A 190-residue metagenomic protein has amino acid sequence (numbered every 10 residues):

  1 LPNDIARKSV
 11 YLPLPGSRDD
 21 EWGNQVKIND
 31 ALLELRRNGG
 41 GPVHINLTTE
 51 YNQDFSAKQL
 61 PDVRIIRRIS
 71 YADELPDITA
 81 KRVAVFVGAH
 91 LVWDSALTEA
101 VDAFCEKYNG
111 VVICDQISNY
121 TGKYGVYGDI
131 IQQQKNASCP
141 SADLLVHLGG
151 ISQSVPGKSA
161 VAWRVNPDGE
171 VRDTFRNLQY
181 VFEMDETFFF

Functional and structural regions predicted by a protein language model:
P2-G41: Conserved thiamine diphosphate
N3, P13, H44-T48, F86-G88 (+2 more regions): Short beta-strand segments
R7, K81-V83, D143, A160 (+1 more regions): Conserved acidic residues
G16, S159-F190: Phosphate/pyrophosphate-binding active-site segments
E34-A80: Conformationally flexible catalytic loops at phosphate/diphosphate-handling active centers
D77-A89: Short hydrophobic beta-strand segments
V87-P167, V171-T174: Glycine-rich, anion-gripping cofactor-binding loops and their flanking helix/strand elements in enzyme active sites
